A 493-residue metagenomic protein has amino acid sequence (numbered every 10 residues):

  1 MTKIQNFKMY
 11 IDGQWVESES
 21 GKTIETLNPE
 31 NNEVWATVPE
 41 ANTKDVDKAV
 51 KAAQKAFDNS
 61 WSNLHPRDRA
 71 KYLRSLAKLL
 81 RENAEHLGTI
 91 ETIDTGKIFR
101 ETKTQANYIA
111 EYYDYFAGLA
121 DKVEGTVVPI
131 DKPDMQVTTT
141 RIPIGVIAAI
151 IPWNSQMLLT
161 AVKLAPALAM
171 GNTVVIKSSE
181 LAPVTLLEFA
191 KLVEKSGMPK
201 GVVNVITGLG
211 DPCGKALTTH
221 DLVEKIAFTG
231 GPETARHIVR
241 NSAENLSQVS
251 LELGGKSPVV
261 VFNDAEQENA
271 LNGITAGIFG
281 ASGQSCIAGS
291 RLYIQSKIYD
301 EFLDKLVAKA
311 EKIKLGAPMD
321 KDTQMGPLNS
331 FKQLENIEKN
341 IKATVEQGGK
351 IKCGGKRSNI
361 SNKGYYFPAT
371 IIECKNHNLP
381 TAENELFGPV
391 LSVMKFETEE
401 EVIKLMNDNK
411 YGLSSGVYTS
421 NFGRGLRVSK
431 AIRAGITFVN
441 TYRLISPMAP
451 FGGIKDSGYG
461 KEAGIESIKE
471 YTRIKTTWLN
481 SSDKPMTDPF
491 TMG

Functional and structural regions predicted by a protein language model:
M1-E30: Hydrophobic face of amphipathic alpha-helices that form TPR/SEL1-like repeat modules and related alpha-solenoid
E25, P39, S62, T95 (+4 more regions): A structural signal for short, well-ordered beta-strand elements
N32, R69, E91, Y113 (+9 more regions): Residue-level signal for inorganic ion chemistry
E33-T37, V223, V260, K314-L315 (+4 more regions): Conserved C-terminal structural/oligomerization subdomain of aldehyde/semialdehyde dehydrogenase
E33-V123: Glycine-rich loop-to-alpha-helix module at the N-terminal edge of alpha/beta enzyme cores
F57, W61, A77-A84, G88 (+20 more regions): Structural signal for hydrophobic packing residues in well-ordered secondary-structure cores of soluble enzyme domains
G125-N269, F396: Rossmann-like NAD(P) dinucleotide-binding subdomain of oxidoreductase/dehydrogenase enzymes
E233-N376, V439, M486-T487, M492-G493: ALDH superfamily catalytic-core signature
